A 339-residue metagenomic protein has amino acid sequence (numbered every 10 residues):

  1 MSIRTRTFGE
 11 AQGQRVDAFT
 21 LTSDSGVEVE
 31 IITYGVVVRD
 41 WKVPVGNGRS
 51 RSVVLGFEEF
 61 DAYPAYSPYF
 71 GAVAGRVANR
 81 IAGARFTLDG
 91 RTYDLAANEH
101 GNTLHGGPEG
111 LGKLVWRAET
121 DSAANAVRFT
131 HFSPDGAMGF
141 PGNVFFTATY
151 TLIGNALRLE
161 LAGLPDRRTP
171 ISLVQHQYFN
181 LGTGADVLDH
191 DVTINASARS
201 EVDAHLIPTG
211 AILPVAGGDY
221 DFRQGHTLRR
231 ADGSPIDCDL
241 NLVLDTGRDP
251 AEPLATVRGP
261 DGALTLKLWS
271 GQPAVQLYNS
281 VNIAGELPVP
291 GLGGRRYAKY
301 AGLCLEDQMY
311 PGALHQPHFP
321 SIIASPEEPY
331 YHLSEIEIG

Functional and structural regions predicted by a protein language model:
M1-G339: An exposed, glycine/acidic-rich loop-and-rim segment of catalytic or binding clefts
